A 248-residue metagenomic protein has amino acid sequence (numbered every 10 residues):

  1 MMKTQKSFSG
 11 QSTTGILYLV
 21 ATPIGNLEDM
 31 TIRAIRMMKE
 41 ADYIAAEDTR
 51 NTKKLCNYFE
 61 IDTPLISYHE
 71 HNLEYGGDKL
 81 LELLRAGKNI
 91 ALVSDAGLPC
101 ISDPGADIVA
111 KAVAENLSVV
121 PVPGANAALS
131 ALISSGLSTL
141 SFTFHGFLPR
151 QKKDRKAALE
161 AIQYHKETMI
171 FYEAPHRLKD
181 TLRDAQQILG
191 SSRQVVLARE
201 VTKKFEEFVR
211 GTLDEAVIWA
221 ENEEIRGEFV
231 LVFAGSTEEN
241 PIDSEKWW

Functional and structural regions predicted by a protein language model:
M2-Y68: Glycine-rich, flexible N-terminal cofactor/catalytic loop recognition
K3-K6, T14, T168, Y172-W248: A contiguous loop/helix-start segment that scaffolds small-molecule binding in enzyme catalytic cores
I16-L17, G87-A91, T168: Loop/turn-to-beta-strand initiation segments
M38-I44, N116-V120, T168-M169: Short active-site oxyanion
A46, P121-G124, F171, L197: General beta-strand structural signal in soluble alpha/beta enzymes
S67-E74, F147-K152: Conserved helicase motor
H69, G77-N126: Glycine/small-residue-rich loop that forms an oxyanion/phosphate-binding "nest" at active or ligand-binding sites
D107-H165: Class I SAM-dependent methyltransferase SAM-binding "motif I" and its flanking Rossmann-like core
